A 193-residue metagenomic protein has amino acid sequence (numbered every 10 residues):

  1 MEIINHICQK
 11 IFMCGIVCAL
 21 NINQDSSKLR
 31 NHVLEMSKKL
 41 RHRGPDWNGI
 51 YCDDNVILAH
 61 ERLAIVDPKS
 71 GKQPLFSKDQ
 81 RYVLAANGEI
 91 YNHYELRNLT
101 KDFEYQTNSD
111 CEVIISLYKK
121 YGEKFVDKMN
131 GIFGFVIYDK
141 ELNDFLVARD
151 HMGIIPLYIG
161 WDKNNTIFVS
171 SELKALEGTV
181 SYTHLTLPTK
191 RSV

Functional and structural regions predicted by a protein language model:
I4-N5: Short, low-complexity, intrinsically disordered N-terminal modules that encode targeting/processing signals
F12-L185: Cysteine-centered catalytic environments shared across enzyme families
H184-V193: Single conserved hydrophobic/aromatic residue that forms the stacking wall/gate of nucleotide- or nucleobase-binding
